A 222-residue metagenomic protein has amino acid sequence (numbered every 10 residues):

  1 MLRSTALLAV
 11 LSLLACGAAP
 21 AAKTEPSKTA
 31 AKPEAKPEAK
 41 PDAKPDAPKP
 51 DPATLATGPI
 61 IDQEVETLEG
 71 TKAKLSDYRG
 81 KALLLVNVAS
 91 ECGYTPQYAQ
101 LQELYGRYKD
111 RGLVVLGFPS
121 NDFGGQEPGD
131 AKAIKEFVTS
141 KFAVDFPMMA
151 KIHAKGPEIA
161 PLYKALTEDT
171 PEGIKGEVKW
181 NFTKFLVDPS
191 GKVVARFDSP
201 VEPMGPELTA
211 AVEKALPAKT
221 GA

Functional and structural regions predicted by a protein language model:
T5-A15: Bacterial N-terminal signal peptides
C16-K28: Bacterial lipoprotein signal-peptidase II cleavage site
K44-S76, A160-P161: N-terminal "domain-start" segment that seeds a small globular fold
A82, V86-E91, P119-N121: Aromatic-flanked redox-active Cys/Sec active sites in thiol-based oxidoreductases, especially the WC-centered
Y94-A160: Structural microenvironment flanking redox-active thiols in thiol-disulfide oxidoreductases
P161-K164, E168-A222: Thiol-/selenol-based redox modules, centered on thioredoxin-like and closely related oxidoreductase domains
